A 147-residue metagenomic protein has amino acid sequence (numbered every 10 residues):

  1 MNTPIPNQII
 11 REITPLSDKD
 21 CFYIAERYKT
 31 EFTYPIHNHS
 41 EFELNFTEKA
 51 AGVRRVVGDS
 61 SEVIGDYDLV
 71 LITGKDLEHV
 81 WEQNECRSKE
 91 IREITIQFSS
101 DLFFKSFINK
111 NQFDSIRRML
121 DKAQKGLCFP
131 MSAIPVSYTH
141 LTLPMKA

Functional and structural regions predicted by a protein language model:
M1-D76: Generic protein-terminus/edge-of-domain signal
N2-N7, R11-L16, T73-Y138: A hydrophobic/aromatic-rich effector-binding and dimerization subdomain of bacterial HTH-type transcriptional regulators
K29, K49, S60, N84-C86 (+3 more regions): Generic structural motif
R54-R55, R92, K146: Basic side chains
T139-A147: Conserved small/polar residues in nucleotide/adenosyl-binding loops
